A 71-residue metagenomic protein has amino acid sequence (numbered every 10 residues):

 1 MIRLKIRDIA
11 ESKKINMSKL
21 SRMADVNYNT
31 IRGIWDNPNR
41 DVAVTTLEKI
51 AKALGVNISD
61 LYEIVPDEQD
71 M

Functional and structural regions predicted by a protein language model:
M1-N16: A short, Lys/Arg-rich alpha-helix, primarily the initiator
D8, G33, Y62-M71: Short, charged recognition helix plus adjacent turn of helix-turn-helix-like nucleic-acid-binding domains
A10, A24, W35, T46 (+1 more regions): DNA major-groove recognition helix of helix-turn-helix
A10, S21, A51: The alpha-helix within a helix-turn-helix
I15-G33: Short alpha-helical DNA-recognition segment
M17, V44-L47: Helix-turn-helix DNA-binding elements, focusing on the entry/boundary residues of the two helices that contact DNA
M23, D41, K52-A53: Residue cluster at the C-terminal edge of the helix-turn-helix DNA-binding motif
T46-A51, L61-Y62: Hydrophobic micro-packing sites on short alpha-helices
